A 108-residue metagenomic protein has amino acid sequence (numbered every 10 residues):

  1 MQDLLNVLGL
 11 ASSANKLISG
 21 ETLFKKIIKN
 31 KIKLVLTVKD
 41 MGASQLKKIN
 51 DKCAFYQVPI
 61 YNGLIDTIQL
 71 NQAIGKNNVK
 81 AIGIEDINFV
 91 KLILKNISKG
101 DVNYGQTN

Functional and structural regions predicted by a protein language model:
D3, S44, K48, I65 (+2 more regions): Charged, alpha-helix-enriched surfaces in structured cytosolic catalytic cores of large nucleotide-utilizing machines
D3-T37: N-terminal first-folded block
L5-V7, F24-K26, I49, Q69-I74: Short, flexible, solvent-exposed loop/turn segments with mixed acidic/basic and small polar residues
N15, I32-L34, Q57-P59, V79-K80: Short active-site oxyanion
T22, D40, I65-I68, I87: Short, ordered loop/turn segments at secondary-structure junctions
I28-K52, P59: N-terminal positively charged helical leader segments and presequences
F55-V79: Mid-chain, well-packed structural core segment of small domains
N71-N108: C-terminal structural segments of small proteins and small subunits
